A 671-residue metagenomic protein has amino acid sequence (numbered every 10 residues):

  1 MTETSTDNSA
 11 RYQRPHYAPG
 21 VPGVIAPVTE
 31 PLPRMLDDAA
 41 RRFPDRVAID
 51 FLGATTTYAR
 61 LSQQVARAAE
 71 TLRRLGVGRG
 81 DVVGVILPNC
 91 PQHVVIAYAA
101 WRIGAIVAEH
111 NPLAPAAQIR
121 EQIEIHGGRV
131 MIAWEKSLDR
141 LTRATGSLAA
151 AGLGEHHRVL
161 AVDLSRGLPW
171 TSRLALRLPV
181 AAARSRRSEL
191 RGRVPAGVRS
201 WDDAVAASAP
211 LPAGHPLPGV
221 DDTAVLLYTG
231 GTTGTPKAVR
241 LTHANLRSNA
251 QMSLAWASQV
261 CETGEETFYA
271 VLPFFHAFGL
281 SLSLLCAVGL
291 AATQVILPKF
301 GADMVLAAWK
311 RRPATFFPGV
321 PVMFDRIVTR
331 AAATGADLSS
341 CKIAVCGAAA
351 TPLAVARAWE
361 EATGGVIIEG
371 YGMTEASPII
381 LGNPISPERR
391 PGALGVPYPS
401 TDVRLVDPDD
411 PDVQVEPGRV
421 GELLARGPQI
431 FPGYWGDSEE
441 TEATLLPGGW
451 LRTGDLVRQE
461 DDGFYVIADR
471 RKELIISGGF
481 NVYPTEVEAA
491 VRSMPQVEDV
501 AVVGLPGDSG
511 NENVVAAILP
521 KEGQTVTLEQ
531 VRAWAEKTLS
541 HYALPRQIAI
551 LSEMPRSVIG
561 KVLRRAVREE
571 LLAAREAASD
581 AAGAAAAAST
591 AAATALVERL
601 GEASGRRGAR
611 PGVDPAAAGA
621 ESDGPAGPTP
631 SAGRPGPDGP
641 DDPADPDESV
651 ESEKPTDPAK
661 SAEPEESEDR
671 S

Functional and structural regions predicted by a protein language model:
N8-H16, R34-Y58: AMP-dependent adenylate-forming
A26-V28, D45-C90, V94-Y98, P115-E124: Conserved AMP-binding/adenylate-forming core of the ANL superfamily
R74-L75, A105-D203, E522-Q524: Structural core segment of the AMP-binding/adenylate-forming
L75-V77, S208-D221, L226-Y269, L290-A292: Conserved adenylate-forming
A114, E121, A133-K136, G427 (+7 more regions): AMP-binding/adenylate-forming catalytic core of the ANL superfamily
A133-R143, S165-L168, L272, F300-G301 (+4 more regions): Adenylate-forming
D222, I343-A344, T351-I368, T374-Y465 (+2 more regions): Conserved AMP-binding/adenylate-forming
R247-T267, F275-F316, R330-A331: Conserved AMP-binding/adenylation subdomain of ANL enzymes
